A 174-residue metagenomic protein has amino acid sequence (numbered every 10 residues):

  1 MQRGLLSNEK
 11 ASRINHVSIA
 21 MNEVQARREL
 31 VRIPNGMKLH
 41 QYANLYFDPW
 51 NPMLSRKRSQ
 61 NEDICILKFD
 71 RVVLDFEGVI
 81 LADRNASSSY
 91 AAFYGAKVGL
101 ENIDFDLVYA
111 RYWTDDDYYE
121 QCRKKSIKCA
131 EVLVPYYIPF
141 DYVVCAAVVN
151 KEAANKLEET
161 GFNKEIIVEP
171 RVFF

Functional and structural regions predicted by a protein language model:
M1-N44, W50-F174: Active-site-proximal loop/hinge segments that shape catalytic or ion-binding/gating pockets
